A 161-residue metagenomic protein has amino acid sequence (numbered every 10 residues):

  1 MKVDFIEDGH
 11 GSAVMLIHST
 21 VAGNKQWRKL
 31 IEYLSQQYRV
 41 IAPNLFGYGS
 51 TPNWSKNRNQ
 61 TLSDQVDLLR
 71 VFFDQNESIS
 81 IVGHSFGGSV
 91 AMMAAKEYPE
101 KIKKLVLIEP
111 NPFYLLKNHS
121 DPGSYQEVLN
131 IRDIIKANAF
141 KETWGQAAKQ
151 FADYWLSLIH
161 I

Functional and structural regions predicted by a protein language model:
D4-S55: Conserved HGGG/HGGXW glycine-rich cap/lid loop of the alpha/beta-hydrolase fold
I41-V82, F86, E97: Active-site loop/oxyanion-hole signature of alpha/beta-hydrolase fold enzymes
S78-L116: Conserved hydrolase catalytic core segment
N111-F140: A catalytic-pocket lid/entrance helix-loop region that shapes and gates access to the active site across common
D133-N138, Q150-S157: Helix-loop "lid/cap" segments that line or gate small-molecule binding pockets
W144-A148: Solenoid-repeat scaffolds in large eukaryotic assemblies
I159-I161: Conserved small/polar residues in nucleotide/adenosyl-binding loops
